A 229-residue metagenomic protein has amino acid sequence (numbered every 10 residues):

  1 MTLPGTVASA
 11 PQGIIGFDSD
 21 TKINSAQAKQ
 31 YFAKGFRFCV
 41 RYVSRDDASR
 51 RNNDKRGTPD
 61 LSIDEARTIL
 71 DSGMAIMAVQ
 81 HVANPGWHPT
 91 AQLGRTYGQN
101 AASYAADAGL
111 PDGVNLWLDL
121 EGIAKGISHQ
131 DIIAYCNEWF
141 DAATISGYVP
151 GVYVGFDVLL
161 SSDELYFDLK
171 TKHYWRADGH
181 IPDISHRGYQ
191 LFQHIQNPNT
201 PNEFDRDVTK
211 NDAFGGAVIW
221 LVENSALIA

Functional and structural regions predicted by a protein language model:
M1-K29, L165-A229: Functionally critical loop-and-helix segments that line ligand-binding/catalytic clefts of soluble enzyme domains
T6-Q30, K34-R37, R41-Y135, I145: Substrate-binding cleft of extracellular glycoside hydrolase catalytic domains
V43, G151-V154, A177-G179: A generic structural motif
G73, G147-V149, T171, G188: A generic structural signal for alpha->beta connector loops
W117-G122, D157-D163: A short beta-strand-loop-alpha-helix capping motif that often carries His-Thr
H129-I132, S161-D168: Distinct, well-ordered alpha-helical segments
A143-S161: Aromatic-lined carbohydrate-recognition surfaces of secreted/lumenal glycan-active proteins
